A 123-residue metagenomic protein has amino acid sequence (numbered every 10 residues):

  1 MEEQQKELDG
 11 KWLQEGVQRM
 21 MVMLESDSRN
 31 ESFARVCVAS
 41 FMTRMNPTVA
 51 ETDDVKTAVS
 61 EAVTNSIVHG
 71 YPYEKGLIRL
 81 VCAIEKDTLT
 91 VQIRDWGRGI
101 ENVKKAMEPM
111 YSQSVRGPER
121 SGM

Functional and structural regions predicted by a protein language model:
M1-M21, S66-M123: Conserved beta-strand-loop-beta-strand hairpin that lines the nucleotide-binding pocket of ATP/GTP-utilizing enzymes
M21-S32: STAS-typified acidic loop motif
S28-N30, D53, A106, G117: A generic structural micro-environment signature that highlights single residues at secondary-structure boundaries
S32-S60: Conserved short strand/loop->alpha-helix "switch" segment adjacent to the catalytic nucleotide/phosphoryl-transfer site
A58-V68: Polybasic, low-complexity association/targeting segments
